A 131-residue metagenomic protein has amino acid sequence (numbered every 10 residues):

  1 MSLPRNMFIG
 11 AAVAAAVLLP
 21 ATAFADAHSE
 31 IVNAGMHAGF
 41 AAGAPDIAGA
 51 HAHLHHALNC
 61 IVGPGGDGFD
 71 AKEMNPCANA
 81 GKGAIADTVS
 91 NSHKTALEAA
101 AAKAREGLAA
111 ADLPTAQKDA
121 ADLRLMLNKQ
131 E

Functional and structural regions predicted by a protein language model:
M1, F24-A25: Absolute protein N-terminus
M1-A11: Bacterial N-terminal signal peptides that target proteins for export
G10-V13, A23: Cleavable N-terminal signal peptides
L18-T22: N-terminal signal peptide c-region/cleavage motif recognized by signal peptidases
A25-E131: Mature extracytoplasmic or organellar-lumen-exposed domains after removal of signal/transit peptides
